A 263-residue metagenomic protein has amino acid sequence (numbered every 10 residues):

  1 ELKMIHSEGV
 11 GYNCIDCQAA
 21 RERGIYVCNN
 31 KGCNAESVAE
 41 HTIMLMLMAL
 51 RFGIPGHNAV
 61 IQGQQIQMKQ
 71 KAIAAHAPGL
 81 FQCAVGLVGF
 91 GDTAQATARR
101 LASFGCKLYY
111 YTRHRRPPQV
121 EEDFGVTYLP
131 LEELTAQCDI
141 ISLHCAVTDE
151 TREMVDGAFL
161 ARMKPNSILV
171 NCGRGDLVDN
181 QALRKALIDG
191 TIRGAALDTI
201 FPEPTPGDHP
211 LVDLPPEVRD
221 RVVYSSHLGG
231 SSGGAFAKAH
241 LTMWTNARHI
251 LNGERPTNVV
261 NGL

Functional and structural regions predicted by a protein language model:
E1-C28, D156-A158: An N-terminal-biased, well-structured beta-alpha scaffold segment characteristic of Rossmann-like dinucleotide-binding
L2, F81-A84, G157, N166: Phosphate-coordination loops involved in phosphoryl transfer and adenosine-cofactor binding
R23, K31-A84, A96: Phosphate-binding beta-alpha-beta segment of Rossmann-like dinucleotide-binding domains, i.e., the NAD(P)
V27, N166-L263: Rossmann-like dinucleotide-binding domain for NAD(H)/NADP(H)
A39-N58, R99-C106, L241-E254: Oxidoreductase and adenylate-handling cofactor-binding alpha/beta cores
V85-L87, Y110: Hydrophobic Val/Ile/Leu positions in short beta-strands of Rossmann-like dinucleotide-binding domains
T93: Hydrophobic/small residue at the entry helix of a nucleotide-binding pocket
R115-P210: Rossmann-like adenosine-cofactor binding region
